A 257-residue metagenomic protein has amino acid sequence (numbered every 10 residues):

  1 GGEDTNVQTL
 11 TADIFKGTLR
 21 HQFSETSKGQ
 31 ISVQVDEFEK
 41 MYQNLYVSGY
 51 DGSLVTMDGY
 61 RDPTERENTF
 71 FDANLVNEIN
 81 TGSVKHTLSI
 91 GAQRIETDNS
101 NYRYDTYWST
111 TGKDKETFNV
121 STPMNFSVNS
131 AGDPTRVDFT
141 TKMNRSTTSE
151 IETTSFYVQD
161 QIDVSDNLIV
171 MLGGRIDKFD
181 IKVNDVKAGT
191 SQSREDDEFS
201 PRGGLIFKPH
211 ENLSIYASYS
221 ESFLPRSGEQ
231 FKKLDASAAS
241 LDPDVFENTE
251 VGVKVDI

Functional and structural regions predicted by a protein language model:
G1, L45-L54, Y104-K115, V186-E195 (+1 more regions): Flexible, surface-exposed loop regions and adjacent strand-edge segments of Gram-negative outer-membrane beta-barrel
G1-K16, T56-D72, T147-T148, V186-E195 (+1 more regions): Outer-membrane beta-barrel proteins
G1-L10, F38-G52, F179-I181, V186: Periplasmic-side early beta-strands and strand-to-turn transitions of outer-membrane beta-barrels
G2-E3, K16-L19, G52, G91 (+2 more regions): Glycine-centered flexibility motif
F15-F38, G59-N184: Face-selective signature of the C-terminal outer-membrane beta-barrel domain
T18-Q34, F38-N44, E211-Y216, D242-I257: Membrane-embedded beta-barrel scaffold of Gram-negative outer-membrane proteins
G52-D58, P134-V137, Y216, G228-Q230: Generic detector of short, locally flexible boundary/turn motifs and exposed helical patches
R66, K85-S89, Q93-T97, T147-I257: Structural signature of Gram-negative outer-membrane beta-barrels, strongest in the C-terminal barrel of TonB-dependent
